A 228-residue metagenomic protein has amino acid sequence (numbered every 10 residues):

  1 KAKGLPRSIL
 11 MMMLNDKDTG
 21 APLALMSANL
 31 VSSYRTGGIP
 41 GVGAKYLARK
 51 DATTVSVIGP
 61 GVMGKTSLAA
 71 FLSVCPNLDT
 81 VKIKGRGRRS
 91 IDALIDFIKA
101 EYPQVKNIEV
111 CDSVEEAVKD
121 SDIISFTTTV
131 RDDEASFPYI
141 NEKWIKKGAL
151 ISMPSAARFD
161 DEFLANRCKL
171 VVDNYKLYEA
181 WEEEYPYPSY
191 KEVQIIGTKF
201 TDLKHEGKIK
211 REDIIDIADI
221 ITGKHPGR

Functional and structural regions predicted by a protein language model:
K1-G41, D51: N-terminal ligand-binding/catalytic initiation module
R35-S56, V62-V74: Short internal alpha-helix immediately C-terminal to a glycine-rich phosphate-binding loop in Rossmann-like
V74-Y102: NAD(P)-binding Rossmann-fold cofactor-contacting core
C75-P76, Y139-K147, E162-N166: Short, conserved loop/helix-junction motifs that constitute active-site signature segments in enzyme catalytic cores
K106-S121, I140: Short acidic low-complexity segments
K119-D120, R131-A149: Rossmann-fold NAD(P) dinucleotide-binding segment
T128-D132, S155-A156, Y175: Short glycine-/small-residue-rich Rossmann-like dinucleotide-binding loops
A157-R158, E162-R228: Adenosine-phosphate binding glycine-rich loop
